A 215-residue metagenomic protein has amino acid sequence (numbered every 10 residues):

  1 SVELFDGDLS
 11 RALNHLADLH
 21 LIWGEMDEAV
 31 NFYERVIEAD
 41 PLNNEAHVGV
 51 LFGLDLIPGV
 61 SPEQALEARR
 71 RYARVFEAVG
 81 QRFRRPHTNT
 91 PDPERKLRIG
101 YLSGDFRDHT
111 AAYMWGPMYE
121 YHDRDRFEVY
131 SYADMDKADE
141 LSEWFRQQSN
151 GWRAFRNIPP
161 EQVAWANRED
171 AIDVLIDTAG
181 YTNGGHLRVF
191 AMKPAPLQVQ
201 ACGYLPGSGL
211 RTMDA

Functional and structural regions predicted by a protein language model:
S1-A215: Alpha-helical solenoid repeat scaffolds of the TPR/TPR-like class and their adjacent stem/linker regions that mediate
